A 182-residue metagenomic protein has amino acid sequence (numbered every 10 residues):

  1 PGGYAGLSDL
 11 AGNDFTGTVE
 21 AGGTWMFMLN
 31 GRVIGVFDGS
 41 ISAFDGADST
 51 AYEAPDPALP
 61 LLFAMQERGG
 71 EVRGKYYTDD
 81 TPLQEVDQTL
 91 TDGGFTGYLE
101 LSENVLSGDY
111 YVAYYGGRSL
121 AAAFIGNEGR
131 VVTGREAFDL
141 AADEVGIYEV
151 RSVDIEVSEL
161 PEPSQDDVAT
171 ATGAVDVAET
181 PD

Functional and structural regions predicted by a protein language model:
P1-D182: Acidic, Ser/Thr/Pro-enriched low-complexity segments and adjacent helix/loop capping patches that create flexible
